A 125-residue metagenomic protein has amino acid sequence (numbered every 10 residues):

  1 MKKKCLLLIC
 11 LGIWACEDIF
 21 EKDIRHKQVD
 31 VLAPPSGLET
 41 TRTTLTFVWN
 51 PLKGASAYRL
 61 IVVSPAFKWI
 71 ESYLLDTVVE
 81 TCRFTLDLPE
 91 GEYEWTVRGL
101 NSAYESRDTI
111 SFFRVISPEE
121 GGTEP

Functional and structural regions predicted by a protein language model:
K4-I13: Sec-dependent N-terminal signal peptides
G12-L38: Bacterial Sec-dependent N-terminal signal peptides
L45-G54: Conserved aromatic anchor
R59-L88: Recognizes extended acidic, P/S/T-rich segments that occur within or adjacent to Ig-like beta-sandwich modules
D87-A103: Beta-strand-rich modules
S102-E120: Extracellular fibronectin type III
G122-P125: Compositionally biased low-complexity segments at domain edges in trafficked proteins and select soluble regulators
